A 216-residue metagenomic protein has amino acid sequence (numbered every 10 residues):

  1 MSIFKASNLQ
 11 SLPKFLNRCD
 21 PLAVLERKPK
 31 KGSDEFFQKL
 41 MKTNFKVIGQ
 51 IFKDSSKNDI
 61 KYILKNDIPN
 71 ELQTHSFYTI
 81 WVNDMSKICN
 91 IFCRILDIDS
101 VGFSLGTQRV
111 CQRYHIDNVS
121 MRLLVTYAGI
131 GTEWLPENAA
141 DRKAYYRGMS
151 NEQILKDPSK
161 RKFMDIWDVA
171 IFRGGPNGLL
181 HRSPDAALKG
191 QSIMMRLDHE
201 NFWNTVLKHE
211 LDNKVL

Functional and structural regions predicted by a protein language model:
M1-P69, S76-K87: N-terminal auxiliary "cap/dimerization" subdomain that precedes the catalytic jelly-roll/cupin core of mononuclear
S11-L12, V110-Y114, R182-S183: Catalytic micro-motifs at enzyme active sites that drive phosphoryl/nucleotidyl and oxygen chemistry
F15-C19, I95, M164-D165, A187-L188: Flexible, charged surface loops at secondary-structure boundaries
C19-L22, S120-L123, W167, G190-S192: Short, surface-exposed beta-edge/turn micro-motifs
A23-E26, S100-L105, V125, I171-F172 (+1 more regions): A structural signal for short, well-ordered beta-strand segments and their strand-loop junctions that often border
N66-Q108, Q112, I116: Extracellular-facing segments of soluble proteins and assemblies that are Gly/Ser/Thr-biased and enriched in aromatics
Q108-D165: Catalytic core of non-heme Fe(II) oxygenases with the double-stranded beta-helix
I154-L216: Catalytic core of Fe(II)/2-oxoglutarate
